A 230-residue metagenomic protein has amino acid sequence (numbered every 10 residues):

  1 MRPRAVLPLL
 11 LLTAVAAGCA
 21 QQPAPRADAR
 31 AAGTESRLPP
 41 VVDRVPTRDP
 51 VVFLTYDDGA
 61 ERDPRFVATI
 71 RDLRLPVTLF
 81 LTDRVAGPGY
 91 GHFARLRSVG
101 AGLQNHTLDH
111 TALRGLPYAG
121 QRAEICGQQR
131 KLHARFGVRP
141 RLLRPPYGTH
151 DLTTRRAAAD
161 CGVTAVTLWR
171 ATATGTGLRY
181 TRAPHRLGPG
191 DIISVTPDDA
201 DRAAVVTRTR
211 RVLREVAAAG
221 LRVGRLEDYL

Functional and structural regions predicted by a protein language model:
M1-L7: Bacterial N-terminal signal peptides that target proteins for export
V15-G18: C-terminal motif of bacterial Sec signal peptides marking the signal peptidase cleavage site
A20-Q22: Bacterial signal peptide processing site
D28-A112, K131: Active-site beta->alpha N-cap acidic-glycine motif
V52-Y56, V77-L81, G102-N105, R141-R144 (+3 more regions): Structural recognition of the beta-strand scaffold that forms the well-ordered cores of secreted hydrolase catalytic
G59-R62, F80-Y90, T111-A119, R144-H150 (+2 more regions): Acidic-and-aromatic substrate-binding clefts and catalytic sites of carbohydrate-active enzymes
R71-P76, G102, T111, Y118-D151 (+2 more regions): CE4/NodB-like, metal-dependent polysaccharide N-deacetylase domain that modifies extracellular/periplasmic N-acetylated
T149-P189, L221-L230: His/Asp/Glu-enriched short active-site or ligand-binding loop at hydrolase and phosphoryl-transfer sites
